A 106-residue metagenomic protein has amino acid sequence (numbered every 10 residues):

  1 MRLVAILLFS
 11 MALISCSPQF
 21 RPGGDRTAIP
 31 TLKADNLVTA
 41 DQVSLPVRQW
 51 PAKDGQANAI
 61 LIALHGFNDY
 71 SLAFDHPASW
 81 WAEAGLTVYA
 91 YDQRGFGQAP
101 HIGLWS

Functional and structural regions predicted by a protein language model:
L3, F9-V38, V43-K53: An N-terminal hydrophobic leader/cap segment in hydrolases
R48, I62-A63, Y89-A90: Short, conserved beta-strand segments within well-ordered enzyme catalytic domains that often line or immediately flank
P51, G66-N68, G95: A mature extracytoplasmic/lumenal domain signature
N58-L61, H65-D69: Active-site glycine-rich loops that stabilize anionic/oxyanionic intermediates across multiple enzyme folds
F67-S79: The serine-hydrolase catalytic nucleophile loop
N68-S71, G97-S106: Catalytic nucleophile-loop/oxyanion-hole region of alpha/beta-hydrolase and closely related hydrolase-like folds
A78-I102: Conserved alpha/beta-hydrolase
